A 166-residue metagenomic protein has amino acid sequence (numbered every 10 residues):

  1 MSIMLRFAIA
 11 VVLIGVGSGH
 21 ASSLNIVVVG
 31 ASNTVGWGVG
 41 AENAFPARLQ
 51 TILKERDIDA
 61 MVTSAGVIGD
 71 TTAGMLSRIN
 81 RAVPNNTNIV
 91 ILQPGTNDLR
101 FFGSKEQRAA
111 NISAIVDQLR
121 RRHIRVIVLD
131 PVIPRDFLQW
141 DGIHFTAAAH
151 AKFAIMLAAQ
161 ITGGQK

Functional and structural regions predicted by a protein language model:
S2-A10: Sec-dependent signal peptide recognition, specifically the positively charged N-region followed immediately by
V16-S18: N-terminal signal peptide c-region/cleavage motif recognized by signal peptidases
S23-G40: Short glycine-rich His-centered loop
A31-S32, V67, T96-N97: Active-site metal-binding loops of divalent metal-dependent hydrolases
A47-I58, T71-K166: Alpha-helical cap/lid subdomain in secreted, periplasmic, or secretory-pathway luminal O-acyl-processing enzymes
T63-T71: Short beta->alpha junction loops
